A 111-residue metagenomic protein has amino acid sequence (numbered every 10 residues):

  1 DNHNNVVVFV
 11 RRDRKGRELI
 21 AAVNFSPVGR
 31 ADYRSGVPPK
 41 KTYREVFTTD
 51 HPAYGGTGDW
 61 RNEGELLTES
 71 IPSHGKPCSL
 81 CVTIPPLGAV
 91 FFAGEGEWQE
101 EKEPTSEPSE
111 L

Functional and structural regions predicted by a protein language model:
D1-L111: Carbohydrate-interacting/catalytic domains
